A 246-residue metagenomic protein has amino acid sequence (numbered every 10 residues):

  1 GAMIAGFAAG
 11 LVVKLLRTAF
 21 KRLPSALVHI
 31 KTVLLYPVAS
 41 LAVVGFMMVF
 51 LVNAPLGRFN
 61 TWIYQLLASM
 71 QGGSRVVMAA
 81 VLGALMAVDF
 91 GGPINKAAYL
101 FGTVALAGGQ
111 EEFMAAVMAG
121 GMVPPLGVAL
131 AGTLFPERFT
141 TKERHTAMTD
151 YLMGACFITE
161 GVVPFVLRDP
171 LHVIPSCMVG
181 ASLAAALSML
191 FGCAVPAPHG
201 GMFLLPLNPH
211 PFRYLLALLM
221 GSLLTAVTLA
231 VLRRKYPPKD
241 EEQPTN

Functional and structural regions predicted by a protein language model:
G1-E242: Pore-lining transmembrane helices
